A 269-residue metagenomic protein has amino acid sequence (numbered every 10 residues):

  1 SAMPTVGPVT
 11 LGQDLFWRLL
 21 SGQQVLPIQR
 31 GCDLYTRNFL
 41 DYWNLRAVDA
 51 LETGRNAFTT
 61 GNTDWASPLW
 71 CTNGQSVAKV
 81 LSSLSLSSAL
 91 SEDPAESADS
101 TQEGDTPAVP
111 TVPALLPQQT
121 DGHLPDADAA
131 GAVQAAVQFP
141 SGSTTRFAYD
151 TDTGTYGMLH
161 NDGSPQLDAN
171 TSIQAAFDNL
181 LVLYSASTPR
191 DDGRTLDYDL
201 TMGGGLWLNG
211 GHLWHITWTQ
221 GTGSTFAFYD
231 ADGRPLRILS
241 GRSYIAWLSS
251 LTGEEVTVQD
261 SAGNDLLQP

Functional and structural regions predicted by a protein language model:
A2-P269: A surface/extracellular/periplasmic glyco- and lipid-processing/surface-interacting theme
